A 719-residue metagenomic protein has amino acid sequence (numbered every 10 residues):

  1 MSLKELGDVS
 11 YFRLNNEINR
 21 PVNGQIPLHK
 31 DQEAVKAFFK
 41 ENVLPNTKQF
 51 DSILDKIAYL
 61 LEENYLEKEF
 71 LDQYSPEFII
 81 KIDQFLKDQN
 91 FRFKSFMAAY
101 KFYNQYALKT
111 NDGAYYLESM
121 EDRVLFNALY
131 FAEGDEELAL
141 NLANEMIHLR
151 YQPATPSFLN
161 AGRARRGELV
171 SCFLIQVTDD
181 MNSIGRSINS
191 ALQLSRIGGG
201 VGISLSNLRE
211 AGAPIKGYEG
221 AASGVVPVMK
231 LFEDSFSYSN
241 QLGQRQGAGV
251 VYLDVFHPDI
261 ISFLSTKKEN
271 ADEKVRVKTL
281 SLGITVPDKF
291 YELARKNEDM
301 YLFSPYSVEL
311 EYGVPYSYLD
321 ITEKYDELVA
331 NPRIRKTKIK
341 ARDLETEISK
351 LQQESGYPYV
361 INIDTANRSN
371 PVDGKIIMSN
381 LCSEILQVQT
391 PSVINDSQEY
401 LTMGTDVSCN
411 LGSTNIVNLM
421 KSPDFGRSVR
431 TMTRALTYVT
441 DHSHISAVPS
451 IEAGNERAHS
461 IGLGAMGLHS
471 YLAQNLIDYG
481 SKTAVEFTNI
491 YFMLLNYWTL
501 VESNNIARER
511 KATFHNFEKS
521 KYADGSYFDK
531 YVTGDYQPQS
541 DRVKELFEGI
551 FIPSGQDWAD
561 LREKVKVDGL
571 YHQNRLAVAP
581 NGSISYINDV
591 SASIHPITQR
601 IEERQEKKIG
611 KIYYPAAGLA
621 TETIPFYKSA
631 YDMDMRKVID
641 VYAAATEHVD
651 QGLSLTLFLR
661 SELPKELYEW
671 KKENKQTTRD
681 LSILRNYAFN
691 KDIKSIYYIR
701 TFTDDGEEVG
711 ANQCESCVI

Functional and structural regions predicted by a protein language model:
M1-I719: Extended catalytic cores of very large enzyme megasubunits
